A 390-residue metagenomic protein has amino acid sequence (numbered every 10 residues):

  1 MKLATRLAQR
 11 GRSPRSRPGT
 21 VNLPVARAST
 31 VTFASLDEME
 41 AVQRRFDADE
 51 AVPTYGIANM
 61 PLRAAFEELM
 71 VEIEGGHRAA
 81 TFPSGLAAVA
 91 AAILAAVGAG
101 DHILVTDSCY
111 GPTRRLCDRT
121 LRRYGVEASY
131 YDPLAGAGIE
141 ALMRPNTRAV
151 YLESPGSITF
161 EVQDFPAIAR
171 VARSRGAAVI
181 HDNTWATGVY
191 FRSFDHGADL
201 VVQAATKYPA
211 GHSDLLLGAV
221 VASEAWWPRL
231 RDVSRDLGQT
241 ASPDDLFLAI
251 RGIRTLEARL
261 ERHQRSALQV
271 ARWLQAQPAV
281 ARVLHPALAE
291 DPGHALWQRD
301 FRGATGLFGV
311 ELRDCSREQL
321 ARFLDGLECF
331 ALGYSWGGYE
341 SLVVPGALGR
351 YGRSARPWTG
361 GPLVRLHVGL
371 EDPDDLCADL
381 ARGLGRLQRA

Functional and structural regions predicted by a protein language model:
M1-P53: N-terminal glycine-rich, Lys/His-bearing helix-loop that initiates the first secondary-structure elements of many
T5, P24, L246, E340 (+1 more regions): A residue-level signal for beta-strand positions that form part of recognition/binding surfaces within mature
L7-S13, R78-Q277, L284: Conserved PLP-enzyme active-site core in the AAT-like
G11, S35, M39-E40, F46-V52 (+4 more regions): Active-site C-terminal subdomain of aminotransferase-like
G19, S193-F194, Q298-D300: Short glycine-biased active-site loop of nucleotidyltransferases that positions the nucleotide triphosphate and helps
T30, S35-A87, T113-R119: Conserved N-terminal alpha-helix of the aminotransferase class I/II PLP-enzyme fold
F33, A135-I139, D291-P292: A short acidic, often aromatic-flanked loop/helix-cap motif at beta-alpha or helix-coil junctions that lines enzyme
D118-R119, E127-S129, R148, D314 (+2 more regions): PLP-dependent enzyme catalytic core of the Aspartate aminotransferase-like
